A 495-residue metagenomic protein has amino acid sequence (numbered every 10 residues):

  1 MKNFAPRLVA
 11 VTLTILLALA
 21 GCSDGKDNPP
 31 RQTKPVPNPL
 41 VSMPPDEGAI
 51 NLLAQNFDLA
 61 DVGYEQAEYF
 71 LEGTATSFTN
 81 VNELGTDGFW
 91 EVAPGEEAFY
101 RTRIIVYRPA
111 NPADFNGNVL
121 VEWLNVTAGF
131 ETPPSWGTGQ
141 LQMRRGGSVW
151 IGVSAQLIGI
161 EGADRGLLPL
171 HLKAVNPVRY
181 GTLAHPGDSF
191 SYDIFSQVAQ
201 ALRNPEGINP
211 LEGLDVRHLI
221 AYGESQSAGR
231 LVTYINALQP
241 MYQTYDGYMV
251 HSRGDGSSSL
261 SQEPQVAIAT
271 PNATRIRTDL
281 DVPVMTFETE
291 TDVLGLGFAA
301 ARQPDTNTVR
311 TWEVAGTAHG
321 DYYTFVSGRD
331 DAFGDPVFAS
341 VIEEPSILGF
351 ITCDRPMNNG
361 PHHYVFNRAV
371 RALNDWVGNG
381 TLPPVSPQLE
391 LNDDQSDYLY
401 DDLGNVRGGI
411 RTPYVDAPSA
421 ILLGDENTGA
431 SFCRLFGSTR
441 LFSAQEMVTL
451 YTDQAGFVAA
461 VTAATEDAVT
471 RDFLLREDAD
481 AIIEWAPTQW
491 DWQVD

Functional and structural regions predicted by a protein language model:
M1-V9: Bacterial N-terminal signal peptides that target proteins for export
N3-F4, D27-P29: N-terminal cationic leader/targeting segments used for protein routing and processing
L8-L16: Sec-dependent N-terminal signal peptides
A18-G21: C-terminal motif of bacterial Sec signal peptides marking the signal peptidase cleavage site
S23-G25: Bacterial signal peptide processing site
N28-D495: C-terminal His-loop and adjacent cap/lid subdomain of alpha/beta-hydrolase
